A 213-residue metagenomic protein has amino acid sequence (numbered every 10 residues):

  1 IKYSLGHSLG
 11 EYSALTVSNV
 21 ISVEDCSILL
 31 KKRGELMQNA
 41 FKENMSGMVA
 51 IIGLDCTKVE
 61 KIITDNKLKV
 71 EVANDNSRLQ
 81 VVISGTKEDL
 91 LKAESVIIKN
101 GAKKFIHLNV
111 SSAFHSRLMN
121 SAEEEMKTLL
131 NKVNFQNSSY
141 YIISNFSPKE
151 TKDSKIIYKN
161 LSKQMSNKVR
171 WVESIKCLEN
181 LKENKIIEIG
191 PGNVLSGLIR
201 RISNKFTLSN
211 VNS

Functional and structural regions predicted by a protein language model:
I1, N131-S213: Acyltransferase/transacylase module recognition
I1-L5, I83: Helix-rich "cap/lid" substructures immediately adjacent to catalytic or cofactor-binding pockets
S4-H7, A73, I189: Structural motif
G6-T16, V20-I21: Glycine-rich nucleophile elbow surrounding the catalytic serine of serine-hydrolase chemistry
L9, T86, I189-P191: Glycine-rich beta-strand-to-loop/alpha-helix junction loops that act as flexible
V17-S166: Alpha/beta catalytic cores of group-transfer enzymes, especially the acyltransferase/condensing modules of polyketide
